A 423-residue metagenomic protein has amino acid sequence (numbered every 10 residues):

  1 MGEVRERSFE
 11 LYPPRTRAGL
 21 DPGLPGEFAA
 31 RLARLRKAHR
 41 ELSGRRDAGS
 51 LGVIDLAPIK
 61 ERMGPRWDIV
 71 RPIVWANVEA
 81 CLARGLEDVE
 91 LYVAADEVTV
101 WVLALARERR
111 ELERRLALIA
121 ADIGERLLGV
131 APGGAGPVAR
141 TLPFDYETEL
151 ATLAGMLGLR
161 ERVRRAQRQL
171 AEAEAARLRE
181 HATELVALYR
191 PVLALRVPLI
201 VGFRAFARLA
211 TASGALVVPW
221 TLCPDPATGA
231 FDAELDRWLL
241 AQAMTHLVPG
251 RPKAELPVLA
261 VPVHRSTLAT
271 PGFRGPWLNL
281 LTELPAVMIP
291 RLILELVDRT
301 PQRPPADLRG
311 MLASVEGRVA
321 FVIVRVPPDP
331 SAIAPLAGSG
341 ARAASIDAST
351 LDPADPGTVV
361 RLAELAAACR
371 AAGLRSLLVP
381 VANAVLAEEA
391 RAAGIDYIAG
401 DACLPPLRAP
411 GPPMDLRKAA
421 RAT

Functional and structural regions predicted by a protein language model:
M1-L32, E41-S43, P143-L188, R196 (+2 more regions): C-di-GMP signaling machinery
G2-S8, L209, E295-Q302, V324-T423: EAL-family c-di-GMP phosphodiesterase catalytic domain
R5, F9-R36, S43-S50, A57-A80 (+3 more regions): Conserved long alpha-helical elements within nucleotide-processing catalytic cores of c-di-GMP signaling and class III
G49, E79-R109, P132: Conserved helix-loop-beta segment at the catalytic/binding core of cyclic-nucleotide signaling proteins
R62-R66, A212-W238, R265-F273, L284-A320 (+4 more regions): EAL-type cyclic di-GMP phosphodiesterase domain
A76-L86, E111-P132, L239-P249: Alpha-helical scaffold within the catalytic cores of cyclic-nucleotide enzymes
L118, D122, V138-A173, T221 (+4 more regions): Cyclic nucleotide signaling catalytic output domains
R165-A286: Bacterial c-di-GMP phosphodiesterase EAL domain
